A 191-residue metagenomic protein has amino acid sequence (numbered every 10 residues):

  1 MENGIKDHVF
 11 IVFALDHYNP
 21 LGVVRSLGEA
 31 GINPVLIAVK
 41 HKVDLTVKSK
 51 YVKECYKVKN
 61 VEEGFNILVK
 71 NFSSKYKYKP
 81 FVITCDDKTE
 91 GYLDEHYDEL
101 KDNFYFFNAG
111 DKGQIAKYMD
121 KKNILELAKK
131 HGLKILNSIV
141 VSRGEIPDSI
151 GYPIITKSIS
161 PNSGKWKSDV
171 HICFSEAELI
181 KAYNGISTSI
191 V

Functional and structural regions predicted by a protein language model:
M1-D111, K130: ATP-binding N-terminal substructure of ATP-dependent carboxylate-amine bond-forming enzymes
I115-V191: Active-site nucleotide/adenylate-binding loops and adjacent lid/helix of ATP-dependent enzymes
